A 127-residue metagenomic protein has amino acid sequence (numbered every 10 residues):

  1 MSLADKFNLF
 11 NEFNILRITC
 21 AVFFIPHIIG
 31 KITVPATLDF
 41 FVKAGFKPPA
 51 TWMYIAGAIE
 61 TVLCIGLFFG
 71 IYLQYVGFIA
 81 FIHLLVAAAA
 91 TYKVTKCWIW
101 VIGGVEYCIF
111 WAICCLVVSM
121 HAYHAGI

Functional and structural regions predicted by a protein language model:
M1-T33, V42, A50-A58, F69-I127: Extended, low-polarity transmembrane helix blocks
C64: Conformational-control "hinges and anchors"
